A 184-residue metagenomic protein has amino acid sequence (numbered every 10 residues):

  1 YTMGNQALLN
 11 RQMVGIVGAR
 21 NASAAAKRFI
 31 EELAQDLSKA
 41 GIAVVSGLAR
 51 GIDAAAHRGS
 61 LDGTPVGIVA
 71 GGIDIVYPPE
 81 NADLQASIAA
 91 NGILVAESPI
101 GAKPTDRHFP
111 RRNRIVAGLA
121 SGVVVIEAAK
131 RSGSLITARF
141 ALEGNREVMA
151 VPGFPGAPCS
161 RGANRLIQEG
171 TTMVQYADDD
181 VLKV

Functional and structural regions predicted by a protein language model:
Y1-V184: Glycine-biased, small-residue-rich flexible motifs in mid-sequence functional cores and linkers
